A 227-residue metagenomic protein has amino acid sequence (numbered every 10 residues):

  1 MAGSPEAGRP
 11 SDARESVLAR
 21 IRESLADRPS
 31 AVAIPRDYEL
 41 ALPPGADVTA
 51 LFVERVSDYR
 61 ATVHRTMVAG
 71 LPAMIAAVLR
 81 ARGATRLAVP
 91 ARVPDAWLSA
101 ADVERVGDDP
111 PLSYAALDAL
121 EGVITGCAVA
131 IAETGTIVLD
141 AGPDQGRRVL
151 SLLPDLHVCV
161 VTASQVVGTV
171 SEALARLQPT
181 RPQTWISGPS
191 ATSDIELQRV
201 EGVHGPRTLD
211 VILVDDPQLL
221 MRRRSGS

Functional and structural regions predicted by a protein language model:
M1-S227: The feature marks the mature, well-folded catalytic cores of soluble enzymes
